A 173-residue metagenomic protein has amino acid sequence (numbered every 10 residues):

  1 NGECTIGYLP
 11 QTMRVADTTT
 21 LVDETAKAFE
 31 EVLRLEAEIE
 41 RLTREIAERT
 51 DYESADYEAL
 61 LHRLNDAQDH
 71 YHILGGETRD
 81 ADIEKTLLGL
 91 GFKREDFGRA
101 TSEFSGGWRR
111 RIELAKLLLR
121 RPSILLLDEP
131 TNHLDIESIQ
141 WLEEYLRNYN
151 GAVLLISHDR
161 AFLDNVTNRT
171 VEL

Functional and structural regions predicted by a protein language model:
N1-L173: ABC ATP-binding cassette signature C-motif
